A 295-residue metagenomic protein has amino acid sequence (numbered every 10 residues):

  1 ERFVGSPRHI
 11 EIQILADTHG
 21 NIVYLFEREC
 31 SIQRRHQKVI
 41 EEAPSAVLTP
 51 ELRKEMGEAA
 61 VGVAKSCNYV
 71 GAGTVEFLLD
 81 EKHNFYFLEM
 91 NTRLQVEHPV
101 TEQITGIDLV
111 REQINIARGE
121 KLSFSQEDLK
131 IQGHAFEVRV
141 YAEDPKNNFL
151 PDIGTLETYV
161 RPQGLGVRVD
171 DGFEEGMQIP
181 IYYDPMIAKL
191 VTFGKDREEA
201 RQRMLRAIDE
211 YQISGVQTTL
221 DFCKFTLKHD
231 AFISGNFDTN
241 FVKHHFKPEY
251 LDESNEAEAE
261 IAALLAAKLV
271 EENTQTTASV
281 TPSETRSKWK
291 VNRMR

Functional and structural regions predicted by a protein language model:
E1-R295: ATP-dependent carboxylate activation and anion-phosphoryl transfer catalytic cores that bind Mg-ATP to form
